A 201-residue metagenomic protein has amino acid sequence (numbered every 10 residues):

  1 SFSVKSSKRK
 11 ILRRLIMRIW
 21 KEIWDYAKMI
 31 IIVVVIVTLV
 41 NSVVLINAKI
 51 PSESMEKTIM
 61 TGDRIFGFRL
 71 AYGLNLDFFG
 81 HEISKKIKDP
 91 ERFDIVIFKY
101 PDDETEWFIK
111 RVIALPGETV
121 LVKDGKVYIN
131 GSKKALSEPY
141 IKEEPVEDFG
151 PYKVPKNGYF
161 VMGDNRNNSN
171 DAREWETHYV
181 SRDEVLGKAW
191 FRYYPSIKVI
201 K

Functional and structural regions predicted by a protein language model:
S1-I16: Short, Lys/Arg-enriched N-terminal segments with co-localized hydrophobic residues within the first ~10-30 amino acids
F2-V4, V35, D124: Generic secretory/membrane-interface signal
L12-W24, L39, V43-K49, E56-K201: Soluble "head" domains of membrane/secretory-pathway proteins
